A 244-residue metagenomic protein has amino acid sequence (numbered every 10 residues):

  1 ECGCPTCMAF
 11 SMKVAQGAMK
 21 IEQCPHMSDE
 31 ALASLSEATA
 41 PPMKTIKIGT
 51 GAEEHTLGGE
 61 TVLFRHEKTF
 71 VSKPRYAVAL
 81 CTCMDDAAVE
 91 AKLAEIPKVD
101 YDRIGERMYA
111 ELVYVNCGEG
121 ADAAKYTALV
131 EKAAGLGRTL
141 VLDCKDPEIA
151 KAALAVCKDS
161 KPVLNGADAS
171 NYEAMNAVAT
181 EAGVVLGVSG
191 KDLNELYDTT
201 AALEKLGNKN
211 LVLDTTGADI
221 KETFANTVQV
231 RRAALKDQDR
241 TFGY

Functional and structural regions predicted by a protein language model:
P5-A38: Iron-sulfur (Fe-S) cluster-binding segments and ferredoxin-like electron-carrier domains, especially [2Fe-2S]
M8, I149, I220-E222: Flexible loop/turn segments at secondary-structure boundaries
F10-K13, K98, Q229: Short, hydrophobic/amphipathic alpha-helical patches that form generic packing surfaces within helical domains
K13, A155, R232: Short, well-ordered alpha-helices that flank and scaffold nucleotide-derived cofactor binding pockets
Q23-C24, D102-V113, N210, D237-G243: Flexible, glycine/charged-enriched surface loops at secondary-structure junctions
P42-D198: Active-site beta->alpha loop and helix N-cap motifs at the rims of alpha/beta catalytic domains
S170-Y244: Catalytic alpha/beta core domains of metabolic enzymes, predominantly
